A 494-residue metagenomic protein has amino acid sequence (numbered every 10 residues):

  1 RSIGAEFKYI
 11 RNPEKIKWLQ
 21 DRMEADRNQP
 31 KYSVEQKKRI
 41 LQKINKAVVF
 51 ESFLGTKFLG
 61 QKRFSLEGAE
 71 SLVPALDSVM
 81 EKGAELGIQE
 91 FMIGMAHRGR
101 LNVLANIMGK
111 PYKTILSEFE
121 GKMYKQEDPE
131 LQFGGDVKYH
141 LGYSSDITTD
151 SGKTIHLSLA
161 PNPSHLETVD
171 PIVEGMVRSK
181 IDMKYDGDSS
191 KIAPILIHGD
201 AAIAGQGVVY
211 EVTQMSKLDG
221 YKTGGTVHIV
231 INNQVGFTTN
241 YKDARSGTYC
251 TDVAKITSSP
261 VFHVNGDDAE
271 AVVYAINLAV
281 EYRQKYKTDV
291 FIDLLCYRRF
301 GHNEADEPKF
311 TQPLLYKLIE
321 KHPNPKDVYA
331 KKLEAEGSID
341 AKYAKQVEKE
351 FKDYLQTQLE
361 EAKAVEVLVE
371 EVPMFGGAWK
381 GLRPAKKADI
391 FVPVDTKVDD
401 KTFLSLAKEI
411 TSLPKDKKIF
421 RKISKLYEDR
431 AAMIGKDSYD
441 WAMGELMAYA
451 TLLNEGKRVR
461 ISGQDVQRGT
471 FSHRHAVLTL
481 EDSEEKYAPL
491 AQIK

Functional and structural regions predicted by a protein language model:
R1-V208, T213-V227, N232-K242, S246 (+4 more regions): Conserved internal helical-beta-strand scaffold that buttresses enzyme catalytic cores
H97-G99, C296-R299: Glycine-rich beta-alpha junction loops
T251: Active-site-proximal helix-loop-helix substrate-binding element of RNase H-like nuclease domains
H263, I276-Q284, D289: C-terminal catalytic or substrate-handling cores of phosphate/nucleotide- and metal-cofactor-dependent proteins acting
D267-V272: Short acidic loop-to-helix transition motifs that present clustered carboxylates
Q312-I319: A ubiquitous short alpha-helical element
